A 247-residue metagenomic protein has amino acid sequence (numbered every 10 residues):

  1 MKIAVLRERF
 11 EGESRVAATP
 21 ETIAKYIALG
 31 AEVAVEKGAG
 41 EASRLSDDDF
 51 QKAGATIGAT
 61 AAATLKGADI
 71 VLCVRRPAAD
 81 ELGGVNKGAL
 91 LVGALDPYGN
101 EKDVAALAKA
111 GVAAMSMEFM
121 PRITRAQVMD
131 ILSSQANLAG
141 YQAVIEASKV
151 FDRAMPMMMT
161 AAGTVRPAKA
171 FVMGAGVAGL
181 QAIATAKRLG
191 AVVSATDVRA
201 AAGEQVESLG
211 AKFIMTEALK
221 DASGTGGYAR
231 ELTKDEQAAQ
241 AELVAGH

Functional and structural regions predicted by a protein language model:
M1-A106, A110: An N-terminal-biased, well-structured beta-alpha scaffold segment characteristic of Rossmann-like dinucleotide-binding
K2, E8, A79-K169: Glycine/serine-rich phosphate-binding loop and adjoining beta1-alpha1 elements at the start of nucleotide-handling
L6-L45, A154-H247: Glycine-rich phosphate/diphosphate-binding loop of Rossmann-like nucleotide-binding domains
E36-K37, T60-A61, A94-D96, S116-P121 (+2 more regions): Short beta->alpha connector loops at strand-helix junctions that form conserved, small/polar/Pro-enriched
F50-G54, I131-Q135, A211-M215, L232: Short, hinge-like loop/turn segments at secondary-structure boundaries
T60-G83, S148-M158, T233-H247: Electropositive, surface-exposed helix/loop patches at the edges of structured domains that serve as adaptable
G67-D69, E101-A105, R125-V128, Q205-V206 (+1 more regions): Short, charged, surface-exposed secondary-structure boundary motifs
R76, L138, G176-V177: Residue-level detector of alpha-helix initiation sites
